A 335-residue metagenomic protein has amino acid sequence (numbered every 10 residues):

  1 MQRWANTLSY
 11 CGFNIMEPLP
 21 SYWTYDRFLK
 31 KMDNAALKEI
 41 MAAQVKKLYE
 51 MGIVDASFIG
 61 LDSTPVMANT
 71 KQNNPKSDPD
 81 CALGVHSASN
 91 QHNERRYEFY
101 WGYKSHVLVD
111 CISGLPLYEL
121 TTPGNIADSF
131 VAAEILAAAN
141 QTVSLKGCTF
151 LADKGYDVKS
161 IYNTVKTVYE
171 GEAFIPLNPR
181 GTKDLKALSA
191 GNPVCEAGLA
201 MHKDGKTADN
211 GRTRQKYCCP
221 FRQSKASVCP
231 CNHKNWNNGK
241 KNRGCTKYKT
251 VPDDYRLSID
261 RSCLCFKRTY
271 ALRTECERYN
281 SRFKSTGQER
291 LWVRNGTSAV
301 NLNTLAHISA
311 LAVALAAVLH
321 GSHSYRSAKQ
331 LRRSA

Functional and structural regions predicted by a protein language model:
M1-N6, E277: Short, charged amphipathic recognition helices of the HTH superfamily and cognate SANT/SANTA-like modules
Q2, G12-M32: Major-groove recognition helix of helix-turn-helix-like DNA-binding domains
T7-C11: Blade-loop segments of beta-propeller domains
Y25-T167, F174-N178, N303: Polybasic low-complexity intrinsically disordered regions
F130, G181-A190: Short, charged, surface-exposed secondary-structure boundary motifs
A187-T213, Y217, K249-G296: Short amphipathic alpha-helical "interface-anchor" segments enriched in bulky aromatics
C218-S258: Long, low-complexity, polar/charged, intrinsically disordered or flexibly structured peripheral segments
F266-A335: Basic, amphipathic alpha-helical segments enriched in Lys/Arg and hydrophobic/aromatic residues
